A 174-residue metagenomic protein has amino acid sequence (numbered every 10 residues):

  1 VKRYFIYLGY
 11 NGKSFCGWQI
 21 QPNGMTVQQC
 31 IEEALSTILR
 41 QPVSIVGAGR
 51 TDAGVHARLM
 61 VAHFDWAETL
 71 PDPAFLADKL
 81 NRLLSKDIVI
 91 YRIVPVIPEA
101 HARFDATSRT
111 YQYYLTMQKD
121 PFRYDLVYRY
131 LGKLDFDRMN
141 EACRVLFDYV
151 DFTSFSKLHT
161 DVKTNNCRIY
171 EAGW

Functional and structural regions predicted by a protein language model:
V1-W174: Structured-RNA-binding interfaces characteristic of tRNA pseudouridine synthases
